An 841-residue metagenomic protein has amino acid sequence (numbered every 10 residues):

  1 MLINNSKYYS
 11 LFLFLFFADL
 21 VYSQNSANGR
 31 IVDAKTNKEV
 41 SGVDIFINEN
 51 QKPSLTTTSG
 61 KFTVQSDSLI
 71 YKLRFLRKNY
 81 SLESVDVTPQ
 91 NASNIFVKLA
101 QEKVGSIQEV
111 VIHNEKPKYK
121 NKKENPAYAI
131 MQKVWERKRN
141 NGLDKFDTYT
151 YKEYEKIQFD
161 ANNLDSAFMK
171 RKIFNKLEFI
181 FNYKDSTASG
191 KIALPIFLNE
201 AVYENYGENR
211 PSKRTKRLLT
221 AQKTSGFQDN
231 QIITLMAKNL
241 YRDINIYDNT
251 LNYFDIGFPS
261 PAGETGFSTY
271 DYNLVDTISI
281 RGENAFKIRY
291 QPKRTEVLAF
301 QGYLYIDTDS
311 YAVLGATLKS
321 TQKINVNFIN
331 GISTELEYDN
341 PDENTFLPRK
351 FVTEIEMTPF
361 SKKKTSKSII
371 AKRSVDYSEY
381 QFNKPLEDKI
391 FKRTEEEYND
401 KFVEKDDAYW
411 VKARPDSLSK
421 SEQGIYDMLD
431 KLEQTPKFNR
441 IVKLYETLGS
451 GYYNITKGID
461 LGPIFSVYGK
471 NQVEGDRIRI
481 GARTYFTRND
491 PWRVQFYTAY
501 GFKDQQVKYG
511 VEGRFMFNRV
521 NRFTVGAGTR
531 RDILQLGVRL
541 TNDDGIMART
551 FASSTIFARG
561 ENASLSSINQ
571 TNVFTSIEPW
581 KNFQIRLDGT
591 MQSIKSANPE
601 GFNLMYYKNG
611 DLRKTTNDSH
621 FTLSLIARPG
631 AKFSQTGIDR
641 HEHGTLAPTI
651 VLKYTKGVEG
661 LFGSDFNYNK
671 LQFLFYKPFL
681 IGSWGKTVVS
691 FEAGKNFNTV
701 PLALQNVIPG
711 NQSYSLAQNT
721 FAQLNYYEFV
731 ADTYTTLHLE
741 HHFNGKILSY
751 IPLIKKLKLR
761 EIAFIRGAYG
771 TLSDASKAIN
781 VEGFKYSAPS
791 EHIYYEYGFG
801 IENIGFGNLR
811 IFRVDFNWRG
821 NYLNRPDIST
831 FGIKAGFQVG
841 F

Functional and structural regions predicted by a protein language model:
Q24, G29-V40: Structural motif
I31-K35, T58, K138: Short solvent-exposed capping/turn motifs at the termini of beta-strands
N37-S41, T63-I70: Short Pro-Gly-centered beta-turn/loop motif in secreted/extracellular proteins
I47-E49, R74-V85: A short, solvent-exposed loop/turn motif at the edges and junctions of modular extracellular/periplasmic domains
N50-K61: Short, acidic Ser/Thr/Gly-rich low-complexity loop/linker segments typical of extracellular and cell-surface proteins
I95-N114: Conserved "repeat-terminator" motif of extracellular CCP/Sushi domains
K116-A285, Q291-A299, S361, T365-G458 (+9 more regions): Structured extracytoplasmic
I256-F258, F382, F391-F841: Exposed, low-structure sequence patches enriched in small/polar residues
